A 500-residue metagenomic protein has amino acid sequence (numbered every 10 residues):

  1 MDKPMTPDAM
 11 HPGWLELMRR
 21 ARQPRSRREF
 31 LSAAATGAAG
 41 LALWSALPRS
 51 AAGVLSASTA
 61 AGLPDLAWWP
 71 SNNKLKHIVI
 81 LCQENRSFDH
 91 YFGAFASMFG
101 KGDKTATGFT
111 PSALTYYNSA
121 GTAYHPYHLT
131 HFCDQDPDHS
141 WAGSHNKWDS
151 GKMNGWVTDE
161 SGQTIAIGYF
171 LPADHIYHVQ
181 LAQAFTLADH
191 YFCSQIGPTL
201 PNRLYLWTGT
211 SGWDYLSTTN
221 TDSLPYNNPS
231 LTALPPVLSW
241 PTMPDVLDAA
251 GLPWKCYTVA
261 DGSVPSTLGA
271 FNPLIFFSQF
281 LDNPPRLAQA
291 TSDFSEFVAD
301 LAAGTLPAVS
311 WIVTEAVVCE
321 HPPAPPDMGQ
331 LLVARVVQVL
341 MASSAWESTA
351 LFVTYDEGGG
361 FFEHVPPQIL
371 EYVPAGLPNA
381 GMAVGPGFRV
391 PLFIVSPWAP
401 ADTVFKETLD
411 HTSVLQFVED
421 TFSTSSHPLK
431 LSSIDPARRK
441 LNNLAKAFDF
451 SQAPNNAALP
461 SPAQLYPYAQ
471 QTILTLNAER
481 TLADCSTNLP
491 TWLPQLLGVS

Functional and structural regions predicted by a protein language model:
M1-E29, A51-V54: N-terminal secretory signal peptides
L17-M18, Q23-P24, S45-I80, N85 (+1 more regions): C-terminal segment of N-terminal export signals and the immediately downstream linker at the start of the mature
P24, G53-A67, H77, D103-G262: Long, well-ordered early-domain segments
E29-G53: N-terminal export signals
Q163-L171, F192, L224-P236, V317-P326 (+5 more regions): Active-site rim elements
P201-N202, G212-V333, F362: Catalytic-adjacent loop/helix segments of enzymes that bind and process anionic phosphate/sulfate esters
W207, S310-E320, Y372-T421: Substrate-binding rim/cap in mid-to-C-terminal beta-strand-loop elements of soluble/periplasmic
L332-A375: Metal-dependent active-site segment of extracytoplasmic phospho-/sulfohydrolases and closely related
